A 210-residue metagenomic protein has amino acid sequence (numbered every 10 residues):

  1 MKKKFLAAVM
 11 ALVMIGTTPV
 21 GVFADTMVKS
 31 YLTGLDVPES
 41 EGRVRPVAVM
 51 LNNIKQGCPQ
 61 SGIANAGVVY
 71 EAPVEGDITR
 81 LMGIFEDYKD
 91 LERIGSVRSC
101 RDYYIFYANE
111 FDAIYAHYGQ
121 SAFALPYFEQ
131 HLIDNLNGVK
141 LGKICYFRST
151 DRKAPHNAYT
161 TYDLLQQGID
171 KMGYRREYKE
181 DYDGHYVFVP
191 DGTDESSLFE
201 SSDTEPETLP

Functional and structural regions predicted by a protein language model:
M1-K4: Positively charged n-region of N-terminal signal peptides that target proteins for export
L6-M10, F23: Residue-level detector of intrinsically disordered, flexible termini and proteolytic processing junctions
V9-T17: Bacterial N-terminal signal peptides
G16-V28: Sec-dependent signal peptide cleavage junction
D25-Y70, E75-P210: A surface/extracellular/periplasmic glyco- and lipid-processing/surface-interacting theme
